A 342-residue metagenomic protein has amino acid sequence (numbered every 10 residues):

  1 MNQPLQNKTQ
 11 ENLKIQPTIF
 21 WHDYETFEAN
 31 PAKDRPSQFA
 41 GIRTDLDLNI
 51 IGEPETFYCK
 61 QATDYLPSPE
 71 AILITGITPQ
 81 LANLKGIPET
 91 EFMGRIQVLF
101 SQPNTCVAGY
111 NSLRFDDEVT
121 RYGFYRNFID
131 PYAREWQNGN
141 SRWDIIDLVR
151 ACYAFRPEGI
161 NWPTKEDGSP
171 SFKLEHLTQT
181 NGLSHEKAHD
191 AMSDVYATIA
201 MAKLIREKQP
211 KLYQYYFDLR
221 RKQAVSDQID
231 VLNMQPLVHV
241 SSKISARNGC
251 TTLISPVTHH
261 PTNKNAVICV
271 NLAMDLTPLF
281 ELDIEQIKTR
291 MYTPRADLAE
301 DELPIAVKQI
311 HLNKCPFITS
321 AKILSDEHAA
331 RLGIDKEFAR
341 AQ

Functional and structural regions predicted by a protein language model:
M1-I50: Entry/capping segment at the start of metal-dependent catalytic domains with acidic active-site entry clusters
E25-A29, R95-I96, L253-P256: Short secondary-structure capping/turn segments at boundaries of alpha-helices and beta-strands
T26, Q61, D147, A273-L276: Short, flexible loop/turn elements at secondary-structure junctions
K33-S37, R43-T75, V98-P210: Metal-dependent phosphoesterase core characteristic of DEDDh/y 3'-5' exonuclease domains
T75-F92, L99: Metal-dependent phosphoesterase signature
P210-F217: Hydrophobic, mid-to-C-terminal alpha-helical segments
L219-L298: Acidic catalytic cores of enzymes that act on phosphate-bearing nucleotides/polynucleotides
F280, M291-Q342: Non-catalytic terminal regions of proteins
